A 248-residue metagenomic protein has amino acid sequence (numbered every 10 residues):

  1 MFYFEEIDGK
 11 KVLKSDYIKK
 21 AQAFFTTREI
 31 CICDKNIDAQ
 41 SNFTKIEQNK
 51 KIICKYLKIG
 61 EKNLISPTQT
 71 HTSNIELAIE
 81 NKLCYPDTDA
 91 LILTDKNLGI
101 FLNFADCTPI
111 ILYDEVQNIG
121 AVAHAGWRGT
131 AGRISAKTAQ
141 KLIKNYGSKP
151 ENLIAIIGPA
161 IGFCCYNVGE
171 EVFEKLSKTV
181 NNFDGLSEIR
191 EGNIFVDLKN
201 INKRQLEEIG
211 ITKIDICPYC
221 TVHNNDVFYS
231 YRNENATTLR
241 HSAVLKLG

Functional and structural regions predicted by a protein language model:
M1-G248: Active-site microenvironment for binding and transforming phosphate-containing groups
